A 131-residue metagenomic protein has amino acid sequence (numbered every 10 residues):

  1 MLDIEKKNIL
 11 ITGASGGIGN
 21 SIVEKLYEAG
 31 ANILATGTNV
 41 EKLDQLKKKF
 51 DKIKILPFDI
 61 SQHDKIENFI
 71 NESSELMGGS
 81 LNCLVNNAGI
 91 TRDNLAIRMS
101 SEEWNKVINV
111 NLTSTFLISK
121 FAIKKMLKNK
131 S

Functional and structural regions predicted by a protein language model:
K7, G78-N82, M126-S131: Active-site loop of short-chain dehydrogenase/reductase
S15-G16, N39: Conserved glycine-rich cofactor-binding loop
A29-Q45: Conserved glycine-rich Rossmann-like NAD(P)H-binding loop of the short-chain dehydrogenase/reductase
F58-F69, S101: The beta1-alpha1 cofactor-binding region of Rossmann-like NAD(H)/NADP(H)-dependent oxidoreductases
N87-R92: Conserved NAD(P)H cofactor-binding loop of Rossmann-fold oxidoreductase domains
L95-A96, E103-I108: Substrate-binding pocket helix/loop in short-chain dehydrogenase/reductase
S119-K120: A short, exposed helix-loop element centered on a Lys and neighboring polar residues
